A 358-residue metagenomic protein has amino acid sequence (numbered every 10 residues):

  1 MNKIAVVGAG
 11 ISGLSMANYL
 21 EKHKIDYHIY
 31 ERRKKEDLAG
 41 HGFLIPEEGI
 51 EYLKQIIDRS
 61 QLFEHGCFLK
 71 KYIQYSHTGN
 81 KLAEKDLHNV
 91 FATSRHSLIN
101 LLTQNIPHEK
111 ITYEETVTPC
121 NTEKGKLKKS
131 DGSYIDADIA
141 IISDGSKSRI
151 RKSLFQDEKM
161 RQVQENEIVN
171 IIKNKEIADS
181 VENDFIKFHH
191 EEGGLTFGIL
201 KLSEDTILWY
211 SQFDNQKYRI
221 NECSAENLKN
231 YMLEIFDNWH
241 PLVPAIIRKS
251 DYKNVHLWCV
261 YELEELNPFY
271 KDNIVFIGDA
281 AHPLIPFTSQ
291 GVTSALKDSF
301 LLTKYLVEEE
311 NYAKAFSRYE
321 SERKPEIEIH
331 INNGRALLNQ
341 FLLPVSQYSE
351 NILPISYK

Functional and structural regions predicted by a protein language model:
N2-I4, E21, P46-K173, Y218-R219 (+1 more regions): Conserved N-terminal helical subregion
A5-K22, D26, Y30, I141-I142 (+3 more regions): Conserved mid-domain beta->alpha element of the FAD-binding
S12, K35, K147: Conserved Rossmann-like nucleotide-cofactor binding loop
K34-E51: Conserved N-terminal glycine-rich FAD pyrophosphate-binding loop of Rossmann-like flavoproteins
E36-D37, R149-I150, P283-I285: Catalytic P-loop NTPase motifs of RecA-like helicase/translocase cores
K81-N89, S94-I99, K173-N254: Conserved FAD/dinucleotide-binding core of flavoprotein oxidoreductases
K147-S148, E167-V169, G194-F197, A281-H282: Histidine-centered metal-chelating micro-motifs
L338-K358: C-terminal domain-closing interface element
